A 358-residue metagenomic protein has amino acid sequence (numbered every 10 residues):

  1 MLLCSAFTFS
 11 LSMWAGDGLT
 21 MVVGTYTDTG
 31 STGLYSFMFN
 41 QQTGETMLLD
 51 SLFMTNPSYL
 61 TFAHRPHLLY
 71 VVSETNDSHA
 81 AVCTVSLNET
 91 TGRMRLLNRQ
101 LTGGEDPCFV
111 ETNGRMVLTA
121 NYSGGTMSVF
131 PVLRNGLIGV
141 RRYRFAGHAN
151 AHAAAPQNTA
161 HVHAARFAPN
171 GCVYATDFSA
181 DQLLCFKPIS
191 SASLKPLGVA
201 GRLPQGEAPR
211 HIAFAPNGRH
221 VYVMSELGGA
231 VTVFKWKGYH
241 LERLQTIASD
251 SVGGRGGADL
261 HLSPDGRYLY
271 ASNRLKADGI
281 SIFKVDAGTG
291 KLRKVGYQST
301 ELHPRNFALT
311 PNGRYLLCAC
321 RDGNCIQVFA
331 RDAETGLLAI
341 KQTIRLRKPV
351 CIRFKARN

Functional and structural regions predicted by a protein language model:
G16-N40: An edge-strand/N-cap motif at the start of beta-rich repeat modules
Y26-D28, E74-N76, Y122-G124, V132 (+6 more regions): Short loop/turn segments immediately following the C-termini of beta-strands
G30, M54-R65, G103-G114, G147-N170 (+4 more regions): Beta-rich, blade/repeat-based domains predominating in secreted/periplasmic proteins but also intracellular
M38-G44, V85-G92, F130-G139, F186-S193 (+3 more regions): Short loop/turn segments immediately following beta-strands, especially the blade-tip and inter-blade linker loops
M47-F53, R95-Q100, R141, A149-A155 (+4 more regions): A short beta-strand motif characteristic of beta-propeller blades
M47-G114: Blade-loop segments of beta-propeller domains
G92-A164: Asp-box/WD-like beta-propeller blade repeats and closely related beta-sheet repeat scaffolds
